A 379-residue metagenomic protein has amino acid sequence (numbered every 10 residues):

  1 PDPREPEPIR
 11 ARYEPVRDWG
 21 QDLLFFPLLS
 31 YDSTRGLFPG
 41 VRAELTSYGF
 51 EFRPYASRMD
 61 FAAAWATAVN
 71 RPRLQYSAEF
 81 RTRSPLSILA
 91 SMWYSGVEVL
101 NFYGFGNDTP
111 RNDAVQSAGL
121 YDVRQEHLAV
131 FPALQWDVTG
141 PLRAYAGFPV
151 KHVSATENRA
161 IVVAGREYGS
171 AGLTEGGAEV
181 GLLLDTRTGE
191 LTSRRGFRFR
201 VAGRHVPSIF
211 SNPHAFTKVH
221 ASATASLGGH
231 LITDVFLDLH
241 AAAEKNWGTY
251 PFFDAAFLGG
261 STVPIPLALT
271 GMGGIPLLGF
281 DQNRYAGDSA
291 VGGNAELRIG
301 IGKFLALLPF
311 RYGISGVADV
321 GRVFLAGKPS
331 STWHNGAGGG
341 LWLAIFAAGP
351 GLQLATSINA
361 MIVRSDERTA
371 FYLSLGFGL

Functional and structural regions predicted by a protein language model:
P1-S84, I88-S91, G96-E98, Y145 (+7 more regions): Outer-membrane beta-barrel initiation region
L28-S30, R42, R58-A64, L89-S95 (+6 more regions): Transmembrane beta-strands of outer-membrane beta-barrel proteins
F50-E51, R83-P85, G229-V235, G302 (+1 more regions): Secondary-structure transition/capping motifs at alpha-helix termini and the adjoining loop/turn into the next element
R71-E79, S87-N107, D113-Y121, L128-P132 (+4 more regions): C-terminal outer-membrane beta-barrel translocator/porin domains of Gram-negative envelope proteins and their
L120, R124, H152-V153: C-terminal region/CTD detector
E126-R143: Hydrophobic alpha-helical hairpins/lids featuring a short glycine-rich hinge
V138-E157, T174: Aromatic- and glycine-enriched pocket-lining scaffold segments that form the walls of small-molecule binding clefts
K328-L379: C-terminal beta-signal and terminal closure region of outer-membrane beta-barrel proteins
